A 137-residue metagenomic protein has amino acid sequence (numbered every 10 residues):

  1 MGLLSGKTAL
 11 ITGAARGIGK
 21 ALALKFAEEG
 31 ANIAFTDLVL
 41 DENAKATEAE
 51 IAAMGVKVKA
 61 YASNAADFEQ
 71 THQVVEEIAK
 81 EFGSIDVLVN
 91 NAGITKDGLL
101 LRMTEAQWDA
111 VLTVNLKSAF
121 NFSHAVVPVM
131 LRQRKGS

Functional and structural regions predicted by a protein language model:
G2-A34: Canonical Rossmann dinucleotide-binding motif of NAD(H)/NADP(H)-dependent dehydrogenases/reductases, specifically
I11-T12, N90-N91, S137: Structural signature of the Rossmann-like NAD(P)-dependent dehydrogenase/reductase core
A31-A46: Conserved glycine-rich Rossmann-like NAD(P)H-binding loop of the short-chain dehydrogenase/reductase
D41, A62-V74, E105: The beta1-alpha1 cofactor-binding region of Rossmann-like NAD(H)/NADP(H)-dependent oxidoreductases
M54-K57, E77-L88, K96, Q107 (+1 more regions): A glycine-rich helix->loop->beta "capping" turn within Rossmann-like NAD(P)(H)-dependent oxidoreductase domains
L99-L100, Q107-L112: Substrate-binding pocket helix/loop in short-chain dehydrogenase/reductase
S123-H124: A short, exposed helix-loop element centered on a Lys and neighboring polar residues
